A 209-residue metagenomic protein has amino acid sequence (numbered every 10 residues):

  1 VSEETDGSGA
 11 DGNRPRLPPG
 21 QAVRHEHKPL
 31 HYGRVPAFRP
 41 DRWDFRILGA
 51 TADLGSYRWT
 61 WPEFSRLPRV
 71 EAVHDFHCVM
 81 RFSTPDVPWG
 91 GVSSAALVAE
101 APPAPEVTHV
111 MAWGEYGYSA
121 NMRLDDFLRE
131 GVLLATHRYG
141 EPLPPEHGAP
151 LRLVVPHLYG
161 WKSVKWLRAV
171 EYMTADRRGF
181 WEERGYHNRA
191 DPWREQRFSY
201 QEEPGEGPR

Functional and structural regions predicted by a protein language model:
S2-R209: Structured, non-membrane catalytic/scaffold regions adjacent to prosthetic-group chemistry
